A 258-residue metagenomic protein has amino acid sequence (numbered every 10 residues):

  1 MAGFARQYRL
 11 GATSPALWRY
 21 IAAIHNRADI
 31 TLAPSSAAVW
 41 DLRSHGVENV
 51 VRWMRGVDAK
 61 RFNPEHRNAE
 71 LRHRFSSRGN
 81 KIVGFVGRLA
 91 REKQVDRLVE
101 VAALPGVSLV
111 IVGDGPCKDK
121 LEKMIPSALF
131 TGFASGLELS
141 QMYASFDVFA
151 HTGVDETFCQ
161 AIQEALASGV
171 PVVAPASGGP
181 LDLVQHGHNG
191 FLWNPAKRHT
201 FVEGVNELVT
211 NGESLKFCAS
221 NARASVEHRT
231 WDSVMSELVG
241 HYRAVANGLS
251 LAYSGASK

Functional and structural regions predicted by a protein language model:
G11-R67, S77, F130: Donor nucleotide-sugar binding/catalytic pocket of nucleotide-sugar-dependent glycosyltransferases
S76-G106: Conserved donor-binding/catalytic core segment of Leloir-type glycosyltransferases
D119-L137: Nucleotide-activated donor-binding/catalytic signature segment of Leloir-type glycosyltransferases, i.e., the conserved
F133-A134, Q141-F146, L238: Short alpha-helical donor nucleotide-sugar binding micro-motif in glycosyltransferases
V154: Aromatic "clamp/platform" in nucleotide-sugar-dependent glycosyltransferases that forms part of the donor/acceptor
P171-A174: Short hydrophobic beta-strand element within catalytic cores of glycosyltransferases and related nucleotide-activated
H186-G187, F191-R198, E207-G212: Conserved acidic donor-binding segment of nucleotide-sugar-dependent glycosyltransferases
S214-H228, G240: A short, well-ordered alpha-helix in the C-terminal region of glycosyltransferases
